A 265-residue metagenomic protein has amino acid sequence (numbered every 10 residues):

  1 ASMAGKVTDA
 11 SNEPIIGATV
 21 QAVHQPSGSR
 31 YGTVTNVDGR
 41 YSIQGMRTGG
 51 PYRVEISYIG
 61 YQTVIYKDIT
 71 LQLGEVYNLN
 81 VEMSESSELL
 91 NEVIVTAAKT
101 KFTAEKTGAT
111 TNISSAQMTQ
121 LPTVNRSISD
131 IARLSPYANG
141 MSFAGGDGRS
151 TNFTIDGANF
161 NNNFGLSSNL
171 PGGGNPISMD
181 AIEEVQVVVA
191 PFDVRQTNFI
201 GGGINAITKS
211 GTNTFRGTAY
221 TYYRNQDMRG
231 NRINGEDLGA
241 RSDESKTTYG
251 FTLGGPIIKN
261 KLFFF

Functional and structural regions predicted by a protein language model:
M3-D9, V20, G39, L79-V81 (+1 more regions): A short, amphipathic beta-strand motif
D9-P26, G49: Short, ordered, surface-exposed loop/turn motifs in non-cytosolic proteins
E13-I16, S42-G50, P122, M179: Short Pro-Gly-centered beta-turn/loop motif in secreted/extracellular proteins
Q25-R40: Short, acidic Ser/Thr/Gly-rich low-complexity loop/linker segments typical of extracellular and cell-surface proteins
Q25-S29, P51, E55-Y66: A short, solvent-exposed loop/turn motif at the edges and junctions of modular extracellular/periplasmic domains
N36-V37, S42, Q62, K67-E82 (+5 more regions): Periplasmic N-terminal accessory/gating domains of Gram-negative outer-membrane beta-barrel systems
S210-T214, K259-K261: Strand-connecting loop/turn motifs
F215-A219, F264-F265: Transmembrane beta-strands of outer-membrane beta-barrel proteins
